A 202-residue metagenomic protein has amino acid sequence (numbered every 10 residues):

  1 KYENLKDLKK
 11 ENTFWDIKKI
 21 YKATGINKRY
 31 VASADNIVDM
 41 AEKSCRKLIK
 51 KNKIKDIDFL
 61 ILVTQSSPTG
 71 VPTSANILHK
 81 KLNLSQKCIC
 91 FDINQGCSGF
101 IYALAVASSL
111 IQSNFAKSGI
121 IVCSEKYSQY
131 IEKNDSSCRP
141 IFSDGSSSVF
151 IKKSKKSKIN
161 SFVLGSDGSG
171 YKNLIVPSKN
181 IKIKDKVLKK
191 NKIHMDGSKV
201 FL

Functional and structural regions predicted by a protein language model:
K1-A34, D135-F201: Condensing-enzyme catalytic core mediating Claisen C-C bond formation in acyl metabolism
Y2-E3, V71-T73, I131-N134: Short acidic, glycine/serine/threonine-rich loops at helix termini
K18-A23, N27-D39, Q65-S118: Conserved catalytic cysteine-centered active-site region of acyl-thioester-dependent Claisen-condensing enzymes
S44-D58: Phosphate/pyrophosphate-binding loops at sites that engage ATP/ADP/AMP, CoA/4′-phosphopantetheine, polyphosphate
D58-I61, I120: Conserved beta-strand elements of the Class I
V63-T69, Q95-S98, C123-Q129, G165: Acidic, glycine-rich active-site loops and adjacent beta-strand->loop/helix elements that engage anionic groups
Q112-S146: Flexible, glycine-rich active-site loops centered on histidine and acidic residues that chelate a metal or position
